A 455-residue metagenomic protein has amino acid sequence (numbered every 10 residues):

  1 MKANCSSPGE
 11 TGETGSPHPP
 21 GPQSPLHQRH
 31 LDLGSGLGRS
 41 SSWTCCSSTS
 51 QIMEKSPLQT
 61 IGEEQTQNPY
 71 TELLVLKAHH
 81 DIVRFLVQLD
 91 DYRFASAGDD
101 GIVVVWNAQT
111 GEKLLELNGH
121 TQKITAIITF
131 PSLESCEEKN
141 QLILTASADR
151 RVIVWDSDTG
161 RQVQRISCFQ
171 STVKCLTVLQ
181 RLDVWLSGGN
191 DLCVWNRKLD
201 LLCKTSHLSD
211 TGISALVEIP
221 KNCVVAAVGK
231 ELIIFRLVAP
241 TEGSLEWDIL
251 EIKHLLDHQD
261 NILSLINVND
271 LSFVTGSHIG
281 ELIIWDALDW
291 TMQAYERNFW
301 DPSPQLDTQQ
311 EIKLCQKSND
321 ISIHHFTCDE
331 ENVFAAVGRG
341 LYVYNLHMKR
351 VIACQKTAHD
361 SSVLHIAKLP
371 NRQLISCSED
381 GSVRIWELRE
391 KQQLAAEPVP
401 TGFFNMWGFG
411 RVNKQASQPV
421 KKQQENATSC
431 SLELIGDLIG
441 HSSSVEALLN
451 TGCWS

Functional and structural regions predicted by a protein language model:
K2-P8, G15-S16, P20-D99, V104 (+11 more regions): Intrinsically disordered, low-complexity acidic/Ser/Thr/Pro-rich linker and tail segments in large eukaryotic scaffolds
L76-K77, L117-N118, I166-C168, T205-L208 (+4 more regions): Surface loop/turn motifs at the tips and blade-to-blade linkers of beta-strand repeat domains
H80-V87, Q122-C136, S171-V178, D210-E218 (+4 more regions): Canonical WD40 repeat/beta-propeller blade segments in eukaryotic WD-repeat proteins
F94, K139-I143, W185, F273 (+2 more regions): Acidic/hydrophobic-patterned starts of short beta strands in beta-sheet-rich repeat architectures
A108-T110, S157-G160, R197-D200, V238-P240 (+3 more regions): Short loop/turn segments that connect beta-strands within beta-propeller blades
E112-D200: A generic tandem-repeat structural signature
V163, V173-F273, S277-H278, W285-D289: Solenoidal tandem-repeat scaffolds enriched in leucines and small polar residues
V383, E446-S455: Blade-level signature of beta-propeller repeat domains, shared across WD40, Kelch, NHL, RCC1 and BNR/Asp-box propellers
